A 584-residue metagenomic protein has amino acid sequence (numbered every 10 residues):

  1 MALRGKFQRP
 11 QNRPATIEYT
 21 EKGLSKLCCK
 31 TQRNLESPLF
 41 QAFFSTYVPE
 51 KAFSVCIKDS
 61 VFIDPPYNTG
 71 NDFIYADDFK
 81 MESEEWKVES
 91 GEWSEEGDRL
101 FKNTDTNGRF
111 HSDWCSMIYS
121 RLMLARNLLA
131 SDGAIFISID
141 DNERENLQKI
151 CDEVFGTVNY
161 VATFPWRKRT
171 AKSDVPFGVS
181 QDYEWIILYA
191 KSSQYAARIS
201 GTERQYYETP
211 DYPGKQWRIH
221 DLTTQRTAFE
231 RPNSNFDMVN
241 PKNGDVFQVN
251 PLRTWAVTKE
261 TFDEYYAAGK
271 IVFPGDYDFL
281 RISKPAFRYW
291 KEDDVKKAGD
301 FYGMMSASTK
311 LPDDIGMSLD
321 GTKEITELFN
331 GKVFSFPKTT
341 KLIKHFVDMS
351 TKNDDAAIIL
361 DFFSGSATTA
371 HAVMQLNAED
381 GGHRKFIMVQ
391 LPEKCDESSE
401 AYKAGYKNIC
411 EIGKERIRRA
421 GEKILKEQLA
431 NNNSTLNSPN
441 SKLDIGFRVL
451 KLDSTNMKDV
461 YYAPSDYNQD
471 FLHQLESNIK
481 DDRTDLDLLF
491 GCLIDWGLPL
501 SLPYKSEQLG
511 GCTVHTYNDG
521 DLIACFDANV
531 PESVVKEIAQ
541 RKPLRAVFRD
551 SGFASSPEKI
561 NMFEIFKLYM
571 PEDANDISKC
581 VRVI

Functional and structural regions predicted by a protein language model:
M1-I358, D380, L391-D396: Class I S-adenosyl-L-methionine
M1-L124, T309, D313-I315, S335 (+3 more regions): SAM-dependent nucleic-acid methyltransferase catalytic core
I63, A356-L376, L493: A phosphate-binding catalytic loop at a beta-strand-loop-alpha-helix junction that coordinates phosphoryl groups
G91, D98-N107, H111-D113, A162 (+3 more regions): Cysteine-dependent PTP/DSP-like catalytic domain, specifically the C-terminal lobe
I118, T369, G413: Aromatic/hydrophobic pocket-lining residues that form the small-molecule binding cavity in soluble enzyme cores
N146-L147, A372, S533: Phosphate- and divalent-cation-binding pockets in alpha/beta enzyme and binding domains that engage nucleotide-derived
V175-D182, Y402-A404, Y462-Q469: Short, surface-exposed amphipathic charged segments that create phosphate/polyanion-binding patches used for binding
Y183, K259, C410, K414-R418 (+1 more regions): Amphipathic alpha-helical transducer elements in NTP-driven molecular machines
